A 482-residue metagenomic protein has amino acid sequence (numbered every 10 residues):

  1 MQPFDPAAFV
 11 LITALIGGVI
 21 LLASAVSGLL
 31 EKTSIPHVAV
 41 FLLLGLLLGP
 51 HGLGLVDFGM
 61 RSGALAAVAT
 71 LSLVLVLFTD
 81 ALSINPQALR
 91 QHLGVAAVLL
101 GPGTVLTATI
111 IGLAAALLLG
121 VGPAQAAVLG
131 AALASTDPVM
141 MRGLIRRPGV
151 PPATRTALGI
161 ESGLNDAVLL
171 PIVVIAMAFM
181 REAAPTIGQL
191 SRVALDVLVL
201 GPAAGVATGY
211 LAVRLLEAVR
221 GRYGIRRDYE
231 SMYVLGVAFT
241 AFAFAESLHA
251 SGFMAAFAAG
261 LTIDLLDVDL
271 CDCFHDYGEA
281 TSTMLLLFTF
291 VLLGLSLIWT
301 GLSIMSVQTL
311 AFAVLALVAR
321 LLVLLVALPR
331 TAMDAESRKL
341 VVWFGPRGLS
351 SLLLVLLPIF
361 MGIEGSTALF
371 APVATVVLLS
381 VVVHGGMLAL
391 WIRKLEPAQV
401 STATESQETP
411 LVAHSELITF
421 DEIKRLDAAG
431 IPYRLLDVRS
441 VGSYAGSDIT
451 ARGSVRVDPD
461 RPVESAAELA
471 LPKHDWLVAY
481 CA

Functional and structural regions predicted by a protein language model:
M1-S401: Transmembrane helical cores of multi-pass secondary ion antiporters/exchangers
L42, A88-Q91, A335-V342, S406 (+3 more regions): Short alpha-helical interface patches
G49, R226, I298, S406-T409 (+2 more regions): Alpha-helix initiation/capping motif
L100, T109, V438-R439, C481: Glycine-rich, N-terminal phosphate-binding loop of Rossmann-like dinucleotide-binding domains
A131, C481-A482: Short glycine-centered, acidic/aromatic-flanked micro-motifs in structured strand/loop junctions that mark active-site
G386-G446: Flexible, polar/low-complexity N-terminal or interdomain linker segments that lie immediately upstream of folded
E422-A479: Positively charged, proline/Ser/Thr-rich regional signature most characteristic of the Rhodanese/CDC25-like
